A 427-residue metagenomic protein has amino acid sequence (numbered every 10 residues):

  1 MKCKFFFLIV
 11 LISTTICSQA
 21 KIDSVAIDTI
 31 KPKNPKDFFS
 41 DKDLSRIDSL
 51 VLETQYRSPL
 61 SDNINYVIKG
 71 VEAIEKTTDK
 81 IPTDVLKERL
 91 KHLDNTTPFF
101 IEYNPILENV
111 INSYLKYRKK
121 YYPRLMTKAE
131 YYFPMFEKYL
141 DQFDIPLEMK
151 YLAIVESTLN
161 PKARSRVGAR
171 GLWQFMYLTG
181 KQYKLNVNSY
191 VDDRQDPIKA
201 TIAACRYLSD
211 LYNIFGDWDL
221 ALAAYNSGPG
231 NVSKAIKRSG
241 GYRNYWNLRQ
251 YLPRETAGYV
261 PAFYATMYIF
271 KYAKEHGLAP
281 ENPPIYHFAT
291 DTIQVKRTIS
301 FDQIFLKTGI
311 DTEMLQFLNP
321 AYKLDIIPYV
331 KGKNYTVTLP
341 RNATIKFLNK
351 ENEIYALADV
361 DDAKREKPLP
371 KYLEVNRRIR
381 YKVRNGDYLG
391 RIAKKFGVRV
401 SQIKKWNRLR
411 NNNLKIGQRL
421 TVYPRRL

Functional and structural regions predicted by a protein language model:
M1-V25, T29: Bacterial Sec-dependent N-terminal signal peptides
Q19-F143: An acidic, Gly/Ser/Thr/Pro-rich helix-cap/linker signature
T78-Y131, Q142-F143, V187-Y190, R194-I214 (+5 more regions): Extracytoplasmic and endomembrane cell-envelope/extracellular-matrix remodeling and assembly machinery
I106, A163-K184: Short, surface-exposed glycine/acidic/tryptophan-bearing loops
P146-A153, R170, W218-A223: Alpha-helical scaffolds flanking conserved acidic
L147-M149, G180-Q182, K237: Active-site-adjacent bridging/hinge elements
